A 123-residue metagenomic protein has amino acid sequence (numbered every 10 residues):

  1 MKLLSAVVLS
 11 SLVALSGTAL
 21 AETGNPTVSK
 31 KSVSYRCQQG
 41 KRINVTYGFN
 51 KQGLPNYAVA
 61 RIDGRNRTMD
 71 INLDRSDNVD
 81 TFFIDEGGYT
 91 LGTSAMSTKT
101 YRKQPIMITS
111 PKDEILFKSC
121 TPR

Functional and structural regions predicted by a protein language model:
M1-S5: Positively charged n-region of N-terminal signal peptides that target proteins for export
V7-L15: Bacterial N-terminal signal peptides
L15-E22: Sec/Tat signal peptide C-region and signal peptidase I cleavage site
E22-R123: Cysteine-centric segments in proteins
